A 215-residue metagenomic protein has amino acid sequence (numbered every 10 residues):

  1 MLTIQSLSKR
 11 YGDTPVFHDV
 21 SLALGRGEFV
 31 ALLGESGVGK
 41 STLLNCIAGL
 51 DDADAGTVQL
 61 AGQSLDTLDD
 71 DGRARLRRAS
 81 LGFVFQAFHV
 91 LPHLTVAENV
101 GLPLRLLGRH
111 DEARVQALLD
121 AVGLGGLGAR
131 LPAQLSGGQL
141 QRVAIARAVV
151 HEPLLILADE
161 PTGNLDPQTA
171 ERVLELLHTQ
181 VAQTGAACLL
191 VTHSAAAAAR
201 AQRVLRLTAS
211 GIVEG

Functional and structural regions predicted by a protein language model:
L2, L7-L207: ABC family nucleotide-binding domain
A209-G215: Conserved switch/coupling elements of ABC/ABC-like ATPase nucleotide-binding domains
